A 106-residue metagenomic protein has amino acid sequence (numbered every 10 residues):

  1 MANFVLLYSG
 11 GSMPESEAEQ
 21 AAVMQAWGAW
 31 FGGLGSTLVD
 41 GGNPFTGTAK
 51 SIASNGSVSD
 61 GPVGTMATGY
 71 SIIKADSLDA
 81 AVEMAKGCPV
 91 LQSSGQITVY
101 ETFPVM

Functional and structural regions predicted by a protein language model:
M1-M106: Conserved, structured core segments of small domains
